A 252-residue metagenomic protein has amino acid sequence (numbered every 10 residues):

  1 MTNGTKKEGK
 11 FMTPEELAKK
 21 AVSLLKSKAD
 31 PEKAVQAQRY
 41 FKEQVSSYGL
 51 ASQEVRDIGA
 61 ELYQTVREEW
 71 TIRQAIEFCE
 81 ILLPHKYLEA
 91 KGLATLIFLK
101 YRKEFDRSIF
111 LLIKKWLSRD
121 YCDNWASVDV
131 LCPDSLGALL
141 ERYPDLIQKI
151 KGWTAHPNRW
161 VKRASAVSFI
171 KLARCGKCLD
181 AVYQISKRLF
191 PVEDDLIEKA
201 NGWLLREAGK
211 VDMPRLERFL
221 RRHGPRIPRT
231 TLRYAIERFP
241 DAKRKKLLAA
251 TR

Functional and structural regions predicted by a protein language model:
N3-R252: Alpha-helical scaffold domains
